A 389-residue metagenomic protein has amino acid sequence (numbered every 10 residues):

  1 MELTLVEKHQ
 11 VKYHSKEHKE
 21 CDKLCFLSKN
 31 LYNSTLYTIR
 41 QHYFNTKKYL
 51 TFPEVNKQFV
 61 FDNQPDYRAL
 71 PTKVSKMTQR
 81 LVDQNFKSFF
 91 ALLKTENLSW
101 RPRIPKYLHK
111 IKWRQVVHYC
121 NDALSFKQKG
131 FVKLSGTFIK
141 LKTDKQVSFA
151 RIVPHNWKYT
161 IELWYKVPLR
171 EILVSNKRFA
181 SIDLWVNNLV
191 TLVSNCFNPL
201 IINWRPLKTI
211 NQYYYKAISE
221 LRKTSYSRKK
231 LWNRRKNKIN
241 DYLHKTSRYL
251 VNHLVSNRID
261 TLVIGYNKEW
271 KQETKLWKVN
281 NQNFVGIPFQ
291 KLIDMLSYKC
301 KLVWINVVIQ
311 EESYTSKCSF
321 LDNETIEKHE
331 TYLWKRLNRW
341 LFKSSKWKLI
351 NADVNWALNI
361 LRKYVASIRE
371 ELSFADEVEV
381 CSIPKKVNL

Functional and structural regions predicted by a protein language model:
M1-M77: Gly/serine-rich nucleotide phosphate-binding loop at the start of the catalytic core of nucleotide/ADP-ribose-handling
L5, W157-L389: Positively charged, helix-rich recognition surfaces that bind polyanionic ligands
L5-K12, L134, I139-T143, L200-R205: Generic detection of short hydrophobic beta-strand segments and adjacent strand-loop junctions
C25-S28, T78-F86, L231, R235 (+1 more regions): Short amphipathic alpha-helical coiled-coil/interface segments
S34-Y37, Q41, N45, A91 (+5 more regions): Intrinsically disordered or highly flexible coil/loop and linker segments, enriched in small and charged/polar residues
T35, M77-F89, A352-S367: Stable alpha-helical structural segments in soluble proteins, enriched in small hydrophobic residues
F52-H155, G286: Acidic carboxylate diad motif detector
